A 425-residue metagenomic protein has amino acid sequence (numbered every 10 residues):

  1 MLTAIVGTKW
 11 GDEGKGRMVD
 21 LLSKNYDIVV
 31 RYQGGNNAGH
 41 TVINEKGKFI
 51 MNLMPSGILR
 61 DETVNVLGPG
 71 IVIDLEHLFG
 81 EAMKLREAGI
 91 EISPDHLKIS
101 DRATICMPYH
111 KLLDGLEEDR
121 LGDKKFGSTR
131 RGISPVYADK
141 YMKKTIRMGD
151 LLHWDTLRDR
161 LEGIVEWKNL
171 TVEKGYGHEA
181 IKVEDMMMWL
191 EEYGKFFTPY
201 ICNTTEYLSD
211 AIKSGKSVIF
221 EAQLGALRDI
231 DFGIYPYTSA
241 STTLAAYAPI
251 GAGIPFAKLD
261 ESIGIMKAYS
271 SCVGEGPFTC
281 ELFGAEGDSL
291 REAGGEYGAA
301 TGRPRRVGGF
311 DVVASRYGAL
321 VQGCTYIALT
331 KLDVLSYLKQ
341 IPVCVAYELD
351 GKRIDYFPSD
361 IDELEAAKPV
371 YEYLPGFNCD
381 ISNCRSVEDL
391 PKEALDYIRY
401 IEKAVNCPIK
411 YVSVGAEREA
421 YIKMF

Functional and structural regions predicted by a protein language model:
M1-F425: Non-transmembrane, aqueous-exposed alpha-helical and coiled segments at domain scale
